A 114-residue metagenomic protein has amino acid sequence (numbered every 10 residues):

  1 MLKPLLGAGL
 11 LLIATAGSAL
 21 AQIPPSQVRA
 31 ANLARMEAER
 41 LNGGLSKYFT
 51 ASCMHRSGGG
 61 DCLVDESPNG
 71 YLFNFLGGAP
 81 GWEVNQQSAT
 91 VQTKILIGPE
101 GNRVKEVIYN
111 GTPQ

Functional and structural regions predicted by a protein language model:
M1-P4: Positively charged n-region of N-terminal signal peptides that target proteins for export
L10-L12: Long, contiguous N-terminal structural blocks used for assembly/anchoring
A14-S18: N-terminal signal peptide c-region/cleavage motif recognized by signal peptidases
Q22-S57: Short, non-transmembrane alpha-helical segments in secretory-pathway proteins
S26, E37, L41, Y71 (+2 more regions): Central antiparallel beta-sheet cores of small beta-barrel/beta-sandwich binding domains
F49-L96: Exposed beta-strand-loop-beta-strand "reactive/processing" segments of non-cytosolic proteins
S88-Q114: A short, surface-exposed interaction/processing loop segment used at functional sites
